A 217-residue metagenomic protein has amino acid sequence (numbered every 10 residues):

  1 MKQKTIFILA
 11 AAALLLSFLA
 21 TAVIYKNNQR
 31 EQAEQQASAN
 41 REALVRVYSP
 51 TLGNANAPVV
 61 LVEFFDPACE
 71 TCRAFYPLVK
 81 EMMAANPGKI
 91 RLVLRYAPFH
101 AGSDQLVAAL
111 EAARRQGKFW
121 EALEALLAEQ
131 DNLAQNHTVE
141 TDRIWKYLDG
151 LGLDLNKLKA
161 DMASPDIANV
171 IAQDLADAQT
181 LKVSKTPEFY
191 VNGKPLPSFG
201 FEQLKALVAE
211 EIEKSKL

Functional and structural regions predicted by a protein language model:
M1-I24, W145-L217: C-terminal cap of thioredoxin/glutaredoxin-like
N27-E42: Ser/Thr/Pro/Gly-rich low-complexity linker/stalk segments immediately outside membranes or between
E42-V59, A84: A short beta-strand-turn-helix
A43-L44, A74, V170: Short secondary-structure boundary/capping elements
R46-P50, L78-K80, L175-D177: A generic local structural motif
P50-L52, L133, L196: Short clusters of hydrophobic/aromatic residues that line enzyme substrate/ligand-binding pockets
N54, E63, S198: Conserved strand-loop elements at the edges of beta-sheets that form or border functional pockets
A57, V62-A68, R73-D149, D154 (+2 more regions): Structural alpha/beta surface segment adjacent to cysteine/selenocysteine redox centers across thiol/disulfide enzymes
